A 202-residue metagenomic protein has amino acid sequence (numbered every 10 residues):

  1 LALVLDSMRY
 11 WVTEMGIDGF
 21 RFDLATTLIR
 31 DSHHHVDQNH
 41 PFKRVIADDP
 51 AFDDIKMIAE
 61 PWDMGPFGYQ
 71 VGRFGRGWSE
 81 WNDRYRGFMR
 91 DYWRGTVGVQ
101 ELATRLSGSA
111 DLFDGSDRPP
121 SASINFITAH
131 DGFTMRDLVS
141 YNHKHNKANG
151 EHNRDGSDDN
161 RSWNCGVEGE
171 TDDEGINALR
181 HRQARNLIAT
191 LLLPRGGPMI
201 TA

Functional and structural regions predicted by a protein language model:
L1-L3: Active-site mouth loops of central-metabolism enzymes
L5-D31: Active-site groove signature of glycoside hydrolases
G16, S32, D37-A202: Conserved alpha/beta catalytic core and glycan-binding cleft of carbohydrate-active enzymes
